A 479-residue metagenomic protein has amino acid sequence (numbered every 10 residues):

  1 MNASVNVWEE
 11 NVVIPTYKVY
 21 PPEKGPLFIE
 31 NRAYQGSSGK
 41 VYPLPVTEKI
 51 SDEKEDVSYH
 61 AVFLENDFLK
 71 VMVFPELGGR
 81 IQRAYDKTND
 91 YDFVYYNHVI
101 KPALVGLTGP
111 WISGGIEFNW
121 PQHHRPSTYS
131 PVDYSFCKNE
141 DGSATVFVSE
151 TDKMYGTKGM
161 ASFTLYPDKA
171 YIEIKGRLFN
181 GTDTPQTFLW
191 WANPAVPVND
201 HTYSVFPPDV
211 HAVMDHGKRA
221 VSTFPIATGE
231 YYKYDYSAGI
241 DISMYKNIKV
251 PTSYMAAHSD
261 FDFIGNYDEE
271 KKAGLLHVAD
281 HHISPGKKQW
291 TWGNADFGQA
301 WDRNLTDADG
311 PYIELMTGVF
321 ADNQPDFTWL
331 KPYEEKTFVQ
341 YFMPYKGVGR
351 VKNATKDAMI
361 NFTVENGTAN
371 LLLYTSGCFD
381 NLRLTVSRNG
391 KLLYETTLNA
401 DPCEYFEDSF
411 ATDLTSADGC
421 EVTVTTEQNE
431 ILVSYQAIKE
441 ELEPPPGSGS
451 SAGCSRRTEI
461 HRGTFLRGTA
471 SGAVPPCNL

Functional and structural regions predicted by a protein language model:
M1-L44, E48-S51, E55-E65, L69-K70 (+5 more regions): Mature N-terminal, pre-catalytic/accessory segment of carbohydrate-active enzymes
A3-N6, E10-L27, H60-V62, M72 (+6 more regions): A contiguous, surface-exposed recognition patch within enzymatic or periplasmic domains that forms
L27-D56, A61-E65, S113-A170, D200 (+2 more regions): Extended, loop-rich substrate-binding clefts of extracytoplasmic carbohydrate-active enzymes
E150, E334-G347, T425-T426: Short, hydrophobic/aromatic-enriched beta-strand segments in well-ordered soluble domains
R177-T184, L373-S376: Asparagine-centered strand-capping/turn motif at beta-strand->loop junctions
N353-E459: Long, contiguous interaction/recruitment modules in multidomain scaffold/adaptor proteins
R457-L479: Alpha-helical segment of the N-proximal tetratricopeptide repeat
